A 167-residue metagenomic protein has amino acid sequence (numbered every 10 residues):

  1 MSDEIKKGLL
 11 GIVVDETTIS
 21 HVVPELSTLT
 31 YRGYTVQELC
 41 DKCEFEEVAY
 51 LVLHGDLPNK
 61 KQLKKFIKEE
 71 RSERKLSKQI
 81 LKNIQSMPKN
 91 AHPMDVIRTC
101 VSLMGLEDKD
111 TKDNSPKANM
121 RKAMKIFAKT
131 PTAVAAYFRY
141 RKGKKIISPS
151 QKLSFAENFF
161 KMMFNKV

Functional and structural regions predicted by a protein language model:
M1-V167: Hydrophobic alpha-helical bundle cores within soluble ligand-binding/oligomerization subdomains
